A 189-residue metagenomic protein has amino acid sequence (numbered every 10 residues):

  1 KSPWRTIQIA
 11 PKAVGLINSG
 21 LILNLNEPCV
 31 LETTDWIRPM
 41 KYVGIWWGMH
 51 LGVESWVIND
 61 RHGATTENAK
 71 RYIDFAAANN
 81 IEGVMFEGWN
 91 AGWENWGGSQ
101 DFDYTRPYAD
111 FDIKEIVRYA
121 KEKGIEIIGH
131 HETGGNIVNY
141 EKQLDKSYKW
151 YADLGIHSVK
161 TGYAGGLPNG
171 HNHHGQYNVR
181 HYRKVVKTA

Functional and structural regions predicted by a protein language model:
K1-E122: Conserved structural scaffold segments of CAZyme catalytic domains across common CAZy folds
E87-A189: Aromatic- and carboxylate-enriched substrate-binding clefts and catalytic-loop regions of carbohydrate-active enzymes
